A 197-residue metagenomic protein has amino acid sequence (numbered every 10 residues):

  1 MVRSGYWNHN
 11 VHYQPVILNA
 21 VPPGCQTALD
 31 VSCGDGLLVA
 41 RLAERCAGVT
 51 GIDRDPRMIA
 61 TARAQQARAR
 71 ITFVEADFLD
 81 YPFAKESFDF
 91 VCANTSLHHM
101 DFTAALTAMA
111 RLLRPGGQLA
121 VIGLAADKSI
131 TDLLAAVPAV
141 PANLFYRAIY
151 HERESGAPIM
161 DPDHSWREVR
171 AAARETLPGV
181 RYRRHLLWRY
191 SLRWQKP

Functional and structural regions predicted by a protein language model:
N8-Q26: Conserved alpha-helix/loop element of class I SAM-dependent methyltransferases that forms part of the SAM/SAH-binding
Q26-G34: Conserved class I S-adenosyl-L-methionine
D35-L37, R41-D80: Class I SAM-dependent methyltransferase SAM/SAH-binding core
C92: A conserved beta-strand element that flanks and buttresses the S-adenosyl-L-methionine
M100-M109: A short, conserved alpha-helix within the catalytic core of class I
G116-G123: Conserved beta-strand signature within the Rossmann-like core of class I S-adenosyl-L-methionine
A125-A172: C-terminal alpha-helical "lid/dimerization" subdomain adjacent to the S-adenosyl-L-methionine
I159-P197: Conserved Class I S-adenosyl-L-methionine
